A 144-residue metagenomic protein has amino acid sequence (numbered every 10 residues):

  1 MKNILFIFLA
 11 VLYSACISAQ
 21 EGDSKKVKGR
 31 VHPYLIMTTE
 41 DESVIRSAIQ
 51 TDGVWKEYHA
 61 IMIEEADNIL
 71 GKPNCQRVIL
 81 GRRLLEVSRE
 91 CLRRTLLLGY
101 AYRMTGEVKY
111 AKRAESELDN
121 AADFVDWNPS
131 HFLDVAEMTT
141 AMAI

Functional and structural regions predicted by a protein language model:
M1-I4: Positively charged n-region of N-terminal signal peptides that target proteins for export
F6, A10, K26, Y34-L35 (+1 more regions): Detector for intrinsically disordered, low-structure N-terminal pre-sequences
L9-S18: Hydrophobic h-region of N-terminal signal peptides that target proteins for export in Gram-negative bacteria
Q20-K28: Cleaved targeting-peptide boundary
Y34-Q50, W55-I144: Aromatic-lined, polymer-binding surfaces characteristic of secreted/periplasmic polysaccharide-degrading enzymes
